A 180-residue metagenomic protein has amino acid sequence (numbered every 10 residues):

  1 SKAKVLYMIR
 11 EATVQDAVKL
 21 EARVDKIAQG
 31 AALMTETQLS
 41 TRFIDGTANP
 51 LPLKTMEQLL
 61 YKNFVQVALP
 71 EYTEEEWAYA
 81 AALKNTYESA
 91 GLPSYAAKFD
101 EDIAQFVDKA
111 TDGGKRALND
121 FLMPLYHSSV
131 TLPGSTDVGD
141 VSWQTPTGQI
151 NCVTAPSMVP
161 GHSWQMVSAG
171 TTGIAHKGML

Functional and structural regions predicted by a protein language model:
S1-L180: Metal-dependent amide/peptide-bond hydrolase catalytic core, centered on the "pita-bread" metallohydrolase fold
